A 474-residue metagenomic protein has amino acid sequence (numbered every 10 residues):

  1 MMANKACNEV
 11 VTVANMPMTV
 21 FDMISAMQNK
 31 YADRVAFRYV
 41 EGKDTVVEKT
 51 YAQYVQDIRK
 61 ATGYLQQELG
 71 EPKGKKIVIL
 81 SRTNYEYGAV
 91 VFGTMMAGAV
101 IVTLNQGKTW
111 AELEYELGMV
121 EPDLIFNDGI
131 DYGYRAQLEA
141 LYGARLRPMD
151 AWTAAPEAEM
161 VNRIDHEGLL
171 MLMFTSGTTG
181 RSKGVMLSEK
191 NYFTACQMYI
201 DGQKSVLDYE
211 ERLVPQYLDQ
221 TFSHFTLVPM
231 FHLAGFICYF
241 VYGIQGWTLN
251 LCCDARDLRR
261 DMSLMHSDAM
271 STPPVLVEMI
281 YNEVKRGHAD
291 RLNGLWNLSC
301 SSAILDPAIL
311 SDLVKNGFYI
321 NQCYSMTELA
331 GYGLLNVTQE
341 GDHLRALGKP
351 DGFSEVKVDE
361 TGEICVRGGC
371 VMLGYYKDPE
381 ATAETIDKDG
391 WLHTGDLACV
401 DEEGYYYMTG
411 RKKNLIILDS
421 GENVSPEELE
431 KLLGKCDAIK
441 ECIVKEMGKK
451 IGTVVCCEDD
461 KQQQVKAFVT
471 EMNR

Functional and structural regions predicted by a protein language model:
M1-E68, K73, F92, G118 (+1 more regions): N-lobe entry segment of adenylate-forming
A32-V35, P156-F174, G180-R181, E211-S223: Conserved pre-ATP/AMP-binding loop-to-beta segment of ANL
E48-A52, L170-M198, Q203: Conserved AMP-binding A3 loop
T62-K108, L227: Conserved AMP-binding/adenylate-forming
F193-S223, L227-H288, G294: Conserved AMP-binding/adenylation subdomain of ANL enzymes
M262, S267-T272, Y281-H343, E355 (+1 more regions): Gly/Ser/Thr-rich phosphate-binding loop
K349-G352, D359-T385, Y405, S420-V424: Conserved ATP/PPi-binding loop(s) of AMP-dependent carboxylate-activating enzymes
G368, L373-G374, L397-R474: AMP-binding/adenylate-forming catalytic core of the ANL superfamily
